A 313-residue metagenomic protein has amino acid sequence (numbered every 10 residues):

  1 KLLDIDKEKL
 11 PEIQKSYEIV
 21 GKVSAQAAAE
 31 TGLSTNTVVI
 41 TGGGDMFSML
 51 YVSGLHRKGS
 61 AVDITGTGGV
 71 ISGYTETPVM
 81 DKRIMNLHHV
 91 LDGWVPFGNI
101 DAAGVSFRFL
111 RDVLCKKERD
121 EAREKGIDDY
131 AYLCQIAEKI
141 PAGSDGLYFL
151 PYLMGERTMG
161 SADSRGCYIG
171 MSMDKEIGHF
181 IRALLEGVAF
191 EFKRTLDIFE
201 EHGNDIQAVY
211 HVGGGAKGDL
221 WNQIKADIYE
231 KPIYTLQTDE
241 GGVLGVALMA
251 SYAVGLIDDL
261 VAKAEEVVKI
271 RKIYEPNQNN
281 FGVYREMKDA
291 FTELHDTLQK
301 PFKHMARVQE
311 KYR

Functional and structural regions predicted by a protein language model:
K1-D4, E18-R313: Active-site core segments that coordinate phosphate-bearing ligands/cofactors across diverse enzyme families
K7: Divalent-metal (Mg2+/Mn2+/Ca2+)-assisted nucleotide/phosphate chemistry catalytic cores
